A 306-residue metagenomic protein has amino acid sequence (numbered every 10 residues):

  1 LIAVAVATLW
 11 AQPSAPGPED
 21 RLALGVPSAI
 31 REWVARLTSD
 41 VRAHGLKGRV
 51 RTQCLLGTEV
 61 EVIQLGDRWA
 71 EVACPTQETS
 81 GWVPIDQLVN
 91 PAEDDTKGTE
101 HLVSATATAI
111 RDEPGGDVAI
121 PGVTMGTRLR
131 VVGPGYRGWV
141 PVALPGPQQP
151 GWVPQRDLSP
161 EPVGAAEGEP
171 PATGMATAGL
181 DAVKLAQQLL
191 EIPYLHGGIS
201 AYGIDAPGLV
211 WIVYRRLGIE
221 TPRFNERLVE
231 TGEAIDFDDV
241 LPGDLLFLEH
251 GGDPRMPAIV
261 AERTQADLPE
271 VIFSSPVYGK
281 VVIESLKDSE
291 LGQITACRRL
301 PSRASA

Functional and structural regions predicted by a protein language model:
L1-A29, R42-G48, T52-E61, G66 (+5 more regions): Boundary regions of SH3-family modules and the immediately adjacent low-complexity/disordered segments in eukaryotic
Q53, G122, D236-D239: Residue-level "contact hotspot" at macromolecular interaction interfaces
G57, V123-L129, P242-G243: Loop/turn positions that initiate beta-strands
G66-R68, L129, G133-R137, G252-P254: Short, charged beta-turn/beta-strand-edge "cap" motif at the junction between a beta-strand and an adjacent loop
V72-A73, V142, M256-R263: Short beta-strand-centered aromatic/proline hotspots
G116, I199, E233-A234, V260-A306: Aromatic- and glycine-rich peptidoglycan recognition patches
Y194-G208, I212-L241: Catalytic cysteine-centered active-site loop
